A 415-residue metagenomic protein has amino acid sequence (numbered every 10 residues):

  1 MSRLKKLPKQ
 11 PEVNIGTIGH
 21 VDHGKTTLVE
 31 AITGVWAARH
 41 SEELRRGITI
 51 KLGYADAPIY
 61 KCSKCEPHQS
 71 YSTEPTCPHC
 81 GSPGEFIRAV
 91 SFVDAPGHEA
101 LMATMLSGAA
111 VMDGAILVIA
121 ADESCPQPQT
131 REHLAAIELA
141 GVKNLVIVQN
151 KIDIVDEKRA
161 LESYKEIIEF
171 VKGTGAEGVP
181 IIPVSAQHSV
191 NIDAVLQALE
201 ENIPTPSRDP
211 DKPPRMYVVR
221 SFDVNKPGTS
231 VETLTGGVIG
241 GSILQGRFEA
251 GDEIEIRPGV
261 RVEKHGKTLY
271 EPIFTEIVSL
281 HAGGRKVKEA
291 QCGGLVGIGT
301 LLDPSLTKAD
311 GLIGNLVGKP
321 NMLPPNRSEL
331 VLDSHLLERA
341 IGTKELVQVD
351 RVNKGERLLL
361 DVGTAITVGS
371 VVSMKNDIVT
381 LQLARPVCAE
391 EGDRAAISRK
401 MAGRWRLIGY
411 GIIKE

Functional and structural regions predicted by a protein language model:
S2-A103, M112: P-loop NTPase switch module centered on the Walker A-proximal segment
L7, E169-L312, L316-K319, L323 (+2 more regions): Conserved catalytic-core segments of large NTP-driven translation/proteostasis enzymes
P8-G34, R88-S91, V111, L117-I119 (+5 more regions): Helix-rich terminal scaffold detector
N14-T17, V155-E157, P304-E415: C-terminal effector modules of nucleic-acid-centric enzymes and ribosome-associated factors
D22, L28, G47, D94 (+11 more regions): Residue-level signature of catalytic and energy-coupling elements of molecular machines, predominantly ATP/GTP-dependent
I87-S91, A95-L101, A109-H133, E138-E162: Conserved Switch II/interswitch segment of TRAFAC-class P-loop GTPases
